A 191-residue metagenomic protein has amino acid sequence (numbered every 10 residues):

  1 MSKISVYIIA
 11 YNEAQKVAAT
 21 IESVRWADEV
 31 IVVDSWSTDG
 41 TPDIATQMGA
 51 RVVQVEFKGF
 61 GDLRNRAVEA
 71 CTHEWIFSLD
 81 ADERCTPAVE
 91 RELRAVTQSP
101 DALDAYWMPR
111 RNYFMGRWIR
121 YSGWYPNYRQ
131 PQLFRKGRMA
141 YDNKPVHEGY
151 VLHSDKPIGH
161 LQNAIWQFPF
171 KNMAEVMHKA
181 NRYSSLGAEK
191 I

Functional and structural regions predicted by a protein language model:
K3-S5: Cell-envelope/extracellular polymer assembly enzymes that use nucleotide-activated donors
I8-W26: Short, well-formed alpha-helical segments that are part of the catalytic scaffolds of diverse glycosyltransferases
Q15-A18, D39-M48, A88-V89: Acidic helix N-cap motif at the loop->helix transition within catalytic regions of sugar-transfer enzymes
S23, D34-I44, D80: A conserved acidic beta->alpha catalytic loop
W26, Q47-G49, R129, S154: Short, structured coil segments at secondary-structure junctions
P42-A70: Conserved donor nucleotide-binding strand/loop of the catalytic core
G61-V68, W75, L79, T86-I191: Catalytic-site signature of metal-activated, phosphate-bearing donor transferases, centered on the GT-A/GT-A-like
